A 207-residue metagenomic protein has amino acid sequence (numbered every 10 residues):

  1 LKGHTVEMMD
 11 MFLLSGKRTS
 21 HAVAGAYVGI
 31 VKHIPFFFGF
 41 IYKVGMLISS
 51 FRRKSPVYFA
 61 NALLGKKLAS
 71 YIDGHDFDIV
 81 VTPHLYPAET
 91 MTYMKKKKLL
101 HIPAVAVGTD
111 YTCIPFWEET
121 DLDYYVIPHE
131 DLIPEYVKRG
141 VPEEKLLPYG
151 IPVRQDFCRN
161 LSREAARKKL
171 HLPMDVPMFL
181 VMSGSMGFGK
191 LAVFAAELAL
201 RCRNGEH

Functional and structural regions predicted by a protein language model:
L1, V81-E89, G184-G189: Gly/Ser/Thr-rich loops at beta-strand to alpha-helix junctions that form or flank small-molecule/cofactor-binding
K2-H4, K96-H101, V141, L200-E206: Short helix-capping segments at alpha-helix termini
H4-H75: Conserved N-terminal ligand/cofactor-binding loop architecture of enzyme catalytic domains
M11, D123-S185: A nucleotide-sugar donor-handling region in carbohydrate enzymes
G16-R18, E89, I114, V153-D156 (+1 more regions): Generic structural signal for helix capping and beta-alpha/helix-loop junctions
K43-G140, K145-P148: Active-site and donor-binding regions of nucleotide-sugar-utilizing enzymes
N61-A62, A106-V107, R159, R163 (+1 more regions): A conditional alpha-helix N-cap/helix-loop micro-motif detector
K169, M174-H207: Conserved catalytic-core segment of nucleotide-activated headgroup transferases in glycan assembly
